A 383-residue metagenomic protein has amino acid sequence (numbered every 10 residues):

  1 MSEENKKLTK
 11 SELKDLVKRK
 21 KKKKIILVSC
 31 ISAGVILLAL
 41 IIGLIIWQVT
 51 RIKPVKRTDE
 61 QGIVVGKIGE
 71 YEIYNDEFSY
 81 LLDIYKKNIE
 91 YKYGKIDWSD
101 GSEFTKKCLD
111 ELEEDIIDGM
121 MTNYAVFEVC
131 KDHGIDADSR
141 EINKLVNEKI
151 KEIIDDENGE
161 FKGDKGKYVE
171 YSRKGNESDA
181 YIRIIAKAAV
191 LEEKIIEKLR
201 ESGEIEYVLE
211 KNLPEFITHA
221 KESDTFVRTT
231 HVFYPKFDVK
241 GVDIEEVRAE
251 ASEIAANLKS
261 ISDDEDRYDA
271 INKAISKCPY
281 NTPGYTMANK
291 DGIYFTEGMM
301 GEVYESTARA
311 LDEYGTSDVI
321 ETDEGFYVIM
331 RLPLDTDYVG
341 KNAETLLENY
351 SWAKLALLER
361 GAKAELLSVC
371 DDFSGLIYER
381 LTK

Functional and structural regions predicted by a protein language model:
S2-S32, I41-E60, Y168-E246, G298-K383: PPIase-associated folding chaperone regions across multiple families
K18-I26, E72, Y80, R248-K259 (+1 more regions): Solvent-exposed loop/turn and edge beta-strand elements of beta-rich ligand-binding domains
P54-E177: N-terminal targeting/tethering segments
D76, K107-Y124, D136-R140, Y181-V190 (+3 more regions): Soluble non-cytosolic domains of exported or imported proteins
L82-I89, M120, Y124, E128-A137 (+8 more regions): Sec/Tat-exported extracytoplasmic proteins
D156, N289, T322: Acidic surface patches and DE-rich sequence motifs
E253-V303, P333: Peptidyl-prolyl cis-trans isomerase
